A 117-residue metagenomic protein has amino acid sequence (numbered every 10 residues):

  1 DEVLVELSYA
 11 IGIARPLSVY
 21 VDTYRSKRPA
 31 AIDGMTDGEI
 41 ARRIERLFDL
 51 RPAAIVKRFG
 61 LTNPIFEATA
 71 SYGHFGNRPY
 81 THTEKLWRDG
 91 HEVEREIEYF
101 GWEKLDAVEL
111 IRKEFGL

Functional and structural regions predicted by a protein language model:
E2-L117: Internal helix-turn-beta structural module
